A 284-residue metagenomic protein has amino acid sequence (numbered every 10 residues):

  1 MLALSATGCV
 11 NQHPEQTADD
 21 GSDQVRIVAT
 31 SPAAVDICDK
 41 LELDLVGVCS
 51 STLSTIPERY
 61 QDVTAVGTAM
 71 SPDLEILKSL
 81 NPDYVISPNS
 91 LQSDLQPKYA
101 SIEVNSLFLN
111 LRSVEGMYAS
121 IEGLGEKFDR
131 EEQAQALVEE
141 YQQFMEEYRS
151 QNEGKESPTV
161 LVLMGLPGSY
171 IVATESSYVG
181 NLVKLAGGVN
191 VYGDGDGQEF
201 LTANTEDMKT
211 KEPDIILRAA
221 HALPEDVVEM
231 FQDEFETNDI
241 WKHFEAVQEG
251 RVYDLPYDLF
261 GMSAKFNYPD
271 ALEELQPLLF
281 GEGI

Functional and structural regions predicted by a protein language model:
S5-G8: C-terminal motif of bacterial Sec signal peptides marking the signal peptidase cleavage site
V10-H13: Bacterial signal peptide processing site
V25-L41, Q133-G187: Basic- and aromatic-lined ligand-binding clefts that recognize polyanionic substrates
A29-L80, Y84, P88-N89, V191: A short, structured surface patch at a secondary-structure boundary
T52-I56, I171-F200: Alpha-helical, coiled-coil/dimerization segments enriched in small aliphatic residues
L74-S87, V104, N204-R218: Proline-aspartate-enriched helix->loop->beta-strand connector
D94, N110-G123, S157, L161-Y178 (+1 more regions): Extracytoplasmic ligand-binding site segments that recognize negatively charged/polar headgroups
Y118-I121, E126, Q135, E139 (+1 more regions): Structured C-terminal subdomain patch of bacterial secreted/periplasmic proteins
